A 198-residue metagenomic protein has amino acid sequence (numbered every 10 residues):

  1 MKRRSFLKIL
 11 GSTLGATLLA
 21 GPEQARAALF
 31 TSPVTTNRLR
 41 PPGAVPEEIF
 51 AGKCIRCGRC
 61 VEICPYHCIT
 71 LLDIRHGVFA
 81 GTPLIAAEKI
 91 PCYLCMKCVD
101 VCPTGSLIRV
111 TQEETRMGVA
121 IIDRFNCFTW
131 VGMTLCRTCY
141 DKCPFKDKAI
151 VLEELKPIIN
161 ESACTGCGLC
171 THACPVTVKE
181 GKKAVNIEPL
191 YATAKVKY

Functional and structural regions predicted by a protein language model:
M1-Y198: Non-ligating segments of multi-cofactor redox enzymes
